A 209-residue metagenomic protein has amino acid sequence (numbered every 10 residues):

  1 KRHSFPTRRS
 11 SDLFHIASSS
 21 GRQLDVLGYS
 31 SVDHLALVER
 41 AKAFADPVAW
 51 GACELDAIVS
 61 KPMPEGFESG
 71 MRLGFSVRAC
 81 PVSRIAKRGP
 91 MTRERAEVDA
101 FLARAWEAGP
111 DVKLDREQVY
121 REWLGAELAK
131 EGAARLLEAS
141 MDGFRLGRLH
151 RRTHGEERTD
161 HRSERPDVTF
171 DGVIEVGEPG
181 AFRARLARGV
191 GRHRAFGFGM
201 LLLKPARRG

Functional and structural regions predicted by a protein language model:
S4-S10: Short, small-residue-biased leader/transition segments that mark boundaries at the very start of proteins
I16-V32: Short, intrinsically disordered low-complexity segments
L27-F67: Short, His- and charge-rich active-site/binding loops that engage polyanionic ligands
S30, V77-A79, G172-I174: Short, structured patches in soluble enzyme cores that scaffold and shape functional sites
L37-D46, R88-R95, R185: Extended Gly/Ser/Thr-rich low-complexity repeat segments, especially those forming or decorating extracellular
V59-T159: Internal, well-folded beta-alpha domain core
V168-G209: C-terminal structured interaction module
